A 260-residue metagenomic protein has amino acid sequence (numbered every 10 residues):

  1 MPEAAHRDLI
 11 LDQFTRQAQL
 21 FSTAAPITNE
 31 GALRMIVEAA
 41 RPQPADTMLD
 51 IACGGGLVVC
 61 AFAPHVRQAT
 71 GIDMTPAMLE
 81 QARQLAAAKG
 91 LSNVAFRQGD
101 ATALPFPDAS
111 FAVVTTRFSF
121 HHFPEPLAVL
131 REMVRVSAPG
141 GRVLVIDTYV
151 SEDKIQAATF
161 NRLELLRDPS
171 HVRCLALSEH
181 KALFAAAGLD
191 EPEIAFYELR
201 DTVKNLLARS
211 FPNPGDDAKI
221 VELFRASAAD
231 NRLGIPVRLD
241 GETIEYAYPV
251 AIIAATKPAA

Functional and structural regions predicted by a protein language model:
M1-Q43, L57-A61, M78-Q81, N205-A208: Conserved class I S-adenosyl-L-methionine
L49-I51, G55-A103: Class I SAM-dependent methyltransferase SAM/SAH-binding core
T102-V113: A short acidic, Gly/Pro-enriched loop at the edge of an enzyme's catalytic core that lines a small-molecule cofactor
A112-P124: A short SAM/SAH-binding and catalytic strip from SAM-dependent methyltransferases
L127-P139: A short glycine-rich, Lys/Arg-flanked "PGG" loop and its adjoining helix->strand segment in the class I
L144-L166: Conserved class I S-adenosyl-L-methionine
R173-A187: Short alpha-helix
E191-A260: Conserved Class I S-adenosyl-L-methionine
